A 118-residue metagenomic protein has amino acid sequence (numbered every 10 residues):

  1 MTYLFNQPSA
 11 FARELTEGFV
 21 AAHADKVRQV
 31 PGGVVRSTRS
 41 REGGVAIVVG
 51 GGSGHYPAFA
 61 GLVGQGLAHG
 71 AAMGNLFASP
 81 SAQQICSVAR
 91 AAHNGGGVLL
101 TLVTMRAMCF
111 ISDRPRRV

Functional and structural regions predicted by a protein language model:
M1-I47: N-terminal amphipathic/basic leader segments beginning at the initiator methionine
T2-S9, S53, N75, M105-R106: Hydrophobic alpha-helical scaffolding
L15-V27, A71, A89, H93 (+2 more regions): Structural signal for hydrophobic packing residues in well-ordered secondary-structure cores of soluble enzyme domains
G33-Q65, A72: Glycine-rich, flexible N-terminal cofactor/catalytic loop recognition
G43-G44, G95-G97: Short coil/turn segments at beta-strand junctions that form active-site/ligand-binding loops
G52-P57, L102-S112: Gly/Ser/Thr-rich loops at beta-strand to alpha-helix junctions that form or flank small-molecule/cofactor-binding
G54-H55, L62-G95: Glycine-rich oxoanion-binding loops at beta->alpha junctions
L99-L102, V118: Signature of multi-pass transmembrane helix bundles
